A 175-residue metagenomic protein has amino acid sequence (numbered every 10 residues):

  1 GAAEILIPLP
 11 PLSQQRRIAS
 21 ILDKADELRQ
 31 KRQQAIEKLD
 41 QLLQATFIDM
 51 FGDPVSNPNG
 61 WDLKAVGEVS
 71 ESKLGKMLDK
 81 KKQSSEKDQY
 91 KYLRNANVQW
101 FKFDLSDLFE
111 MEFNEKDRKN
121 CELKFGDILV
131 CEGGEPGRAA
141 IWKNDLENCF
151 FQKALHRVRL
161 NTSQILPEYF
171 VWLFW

Functional and structural regions predicted by a protein language model:
G1, R94, F113-W175: A short beta-sheet element
E4-S20, K31-K76: Non-catalytic DNA-recognition/assembly elements of restriction-modification systems
R16, F101-F103, A140, P167: Short helix/loop capping segments that flank catalytic or ligand/cofactor-binding pockets
F47, W61, W100-F103, W142 (+1 more regions): Tryptophan-centered motif/residue detector
K64-K82, A96-I128, D145: Sequence-specific dsDNA recognition surfaces
Q89, D107, Q152-A154: A generic structural signal for short beta-strands and their flanking turns/coil linkers
